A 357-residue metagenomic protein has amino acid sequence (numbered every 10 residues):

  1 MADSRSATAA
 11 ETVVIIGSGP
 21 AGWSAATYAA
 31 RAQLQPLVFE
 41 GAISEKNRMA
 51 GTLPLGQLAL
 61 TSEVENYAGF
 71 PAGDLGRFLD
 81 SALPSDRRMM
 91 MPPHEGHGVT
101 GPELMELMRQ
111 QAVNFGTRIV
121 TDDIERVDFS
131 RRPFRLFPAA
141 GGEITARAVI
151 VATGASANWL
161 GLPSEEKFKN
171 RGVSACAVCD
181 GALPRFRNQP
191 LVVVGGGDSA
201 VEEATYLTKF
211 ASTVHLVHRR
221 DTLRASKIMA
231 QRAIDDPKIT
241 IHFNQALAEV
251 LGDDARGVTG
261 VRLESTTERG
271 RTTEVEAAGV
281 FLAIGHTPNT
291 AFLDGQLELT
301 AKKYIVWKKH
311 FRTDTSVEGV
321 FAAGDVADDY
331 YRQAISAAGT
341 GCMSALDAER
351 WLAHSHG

Functional and structural regions predicted by a protein language model:
A2-S4, T8-A10, R31, G161 (+4 more regions): FAD-site-proximal beta/loop scaffold in flavoenzymes
D3-R5, V13-I16, P20-F115, V201-K227: Beta1-alpha1 glycine-rich phosphate/pyrophosphate-binding loop at the start of Rossmann-like nucleotide-binding domains
A10-E11, T145-R147, N188, A277 (+1 more regions): Active-site acidic short loop of glycosyltransferases
I16-G17, V192-G195: Conserved N-terminal Rossmann-fold NAD(P)-binding element of oxidoreductases
G19-P20, A155-A157, G197-S199, D328: Residue-level detector of alpha-helix initiation sites
A26-T27, G161-S164, A204-Y206, I228-M229 (+2 more regions): Short amphipathic alpha-helical segments
D80, S85-R87, E103-S130, L136-P138 (+3 more regions): A Rossmann-like FAD-binding core segment of flavoenzymes
I119-D122, V127-A139, A146-V149, T153-C179: Glycine/small-residue-rich loop that forms an oxyanion/phosphate-binding "nest" at active or ligand-binding sites
